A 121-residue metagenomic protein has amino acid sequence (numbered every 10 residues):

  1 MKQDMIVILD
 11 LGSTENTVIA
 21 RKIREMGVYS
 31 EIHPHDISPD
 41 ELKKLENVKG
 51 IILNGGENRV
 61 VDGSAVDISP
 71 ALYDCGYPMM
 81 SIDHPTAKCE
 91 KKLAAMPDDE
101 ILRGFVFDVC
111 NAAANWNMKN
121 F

Functional and structural regions predicted by a protein language model:
M1-F121: N-terminal beta1-alpha1 cap of cysteine-dependent amidohydrolase-like domains
